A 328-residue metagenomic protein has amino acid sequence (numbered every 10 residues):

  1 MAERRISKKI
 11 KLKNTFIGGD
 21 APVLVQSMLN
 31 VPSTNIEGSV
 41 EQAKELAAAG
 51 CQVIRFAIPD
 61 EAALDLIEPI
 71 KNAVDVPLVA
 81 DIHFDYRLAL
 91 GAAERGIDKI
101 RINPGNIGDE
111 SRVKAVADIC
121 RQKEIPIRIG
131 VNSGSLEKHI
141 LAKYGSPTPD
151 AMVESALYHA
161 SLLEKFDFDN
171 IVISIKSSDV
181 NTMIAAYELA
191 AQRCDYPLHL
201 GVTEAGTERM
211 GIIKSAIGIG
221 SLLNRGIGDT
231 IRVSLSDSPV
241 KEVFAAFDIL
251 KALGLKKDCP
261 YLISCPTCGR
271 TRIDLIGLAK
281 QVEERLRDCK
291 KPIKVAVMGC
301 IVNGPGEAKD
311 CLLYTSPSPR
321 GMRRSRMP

Functional and structural regions predicted by a protein language model:
M1-Q26: N-terminal amphipathic alpha-helix/helix-capping segment at the start of soluble metabolic enzymes
V23-E37, V79-I82, A142-A151, G206-G211: Active-site mouth loops of central-metabolism enzymes
V23-L29, I54-F56, L78-A80, I100-I102 (+8 more regions): Hydrophobic faces of well-ordered beta-strands that scaffold small-molecule active sites in alpha/beta enzyme cores
A49-P69, P104-I107, S174: Glycine-rich, proline-tolerant flexible connector loops at the mouths of alpha/beta enzymes
A63-A80, I119-E124, A190-D195: Alpha-helix-loop-beta-strand connector modules within alpha/beta enzyme cores
G108-F166: Conserved anion-binding
L141-R287: Catalytic alpha/beta core domains of metabolic enzymes, predominantly
Y314-G321: Conserved small/polar residues in nucleotide/adenosyl-binding loops
